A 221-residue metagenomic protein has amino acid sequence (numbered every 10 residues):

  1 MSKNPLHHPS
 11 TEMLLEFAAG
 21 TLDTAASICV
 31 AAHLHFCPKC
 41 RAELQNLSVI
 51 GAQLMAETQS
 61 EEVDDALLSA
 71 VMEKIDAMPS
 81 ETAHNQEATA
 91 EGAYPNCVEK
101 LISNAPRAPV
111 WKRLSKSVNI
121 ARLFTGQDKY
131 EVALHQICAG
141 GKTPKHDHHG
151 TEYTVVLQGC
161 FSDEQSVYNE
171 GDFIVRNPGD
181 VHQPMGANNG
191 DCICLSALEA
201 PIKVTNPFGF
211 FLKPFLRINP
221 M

Functional and structural regions predicted by a protein language model:
M1-E12, T24-A25, H35-P38, V49-R107: Positively biased amphipathic helices and basic secretion/translocation or surface-docking motifs that either flank
A18-I28: Short, intrinsically disordered, charge-biased short linear motifs at domain edges
L44, T143-K145, E164, H182-N188: Short beta-strand His + acidic residue motifs that chelate non-heme Fe in jelly-roll/DSBH and cupin folds
A121-H148, N177-V181: Conserved short histidine dyad/triad with adjacent acidic residue
C138-G141, H148-D163: Glycine- and acidic-residue-biased ligand/ion/polar-headgroup-sensing regions
D163-Q183: Short acidic-glycine-tyrosine-enriched beta hairpin
D180-V204: Ligand-binding loop in jelly-roll beta-barrel domains
L195-M221: Double-stranded beta-helix
